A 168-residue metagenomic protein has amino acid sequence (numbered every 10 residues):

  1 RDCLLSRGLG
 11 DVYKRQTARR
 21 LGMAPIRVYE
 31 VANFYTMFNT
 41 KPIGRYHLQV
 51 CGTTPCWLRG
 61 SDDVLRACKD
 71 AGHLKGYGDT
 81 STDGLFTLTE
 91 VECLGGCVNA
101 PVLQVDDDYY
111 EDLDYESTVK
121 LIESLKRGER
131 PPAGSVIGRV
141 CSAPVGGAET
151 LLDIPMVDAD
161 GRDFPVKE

Functional and structural regions predicted by a protein language model:
R1-L9, Y13: Single conserved hydrophobic/aromatic residue that forms the stacking wall/gate of nucleotide- or nucleobase-binding
R7, Q16, Y110-E168: Iron-sulfur (Fe-S) cluster-binding modules
G10, A18-R27, W57, D114: Helix N-cap / loop-to-helix initiation motif
K14-R15, Q49-C51: Short linear capping/connector segments at secondary-structure termini
A18-M23, G60, H73, G128: Glycine-centered helix-boundary capping/hinge motifs
P25, Y29-V50, D70-G95, L125 (+1 more regions): Immediate flanking context of iron-sulfur cluster ligation sites
H47-L48, P55-A71, N99-E123, M156: Iron-sulfur (Fe-S) cluster-binding segments and ferredoxin-like electron-carrier domains, especially [2Fe-2S]
